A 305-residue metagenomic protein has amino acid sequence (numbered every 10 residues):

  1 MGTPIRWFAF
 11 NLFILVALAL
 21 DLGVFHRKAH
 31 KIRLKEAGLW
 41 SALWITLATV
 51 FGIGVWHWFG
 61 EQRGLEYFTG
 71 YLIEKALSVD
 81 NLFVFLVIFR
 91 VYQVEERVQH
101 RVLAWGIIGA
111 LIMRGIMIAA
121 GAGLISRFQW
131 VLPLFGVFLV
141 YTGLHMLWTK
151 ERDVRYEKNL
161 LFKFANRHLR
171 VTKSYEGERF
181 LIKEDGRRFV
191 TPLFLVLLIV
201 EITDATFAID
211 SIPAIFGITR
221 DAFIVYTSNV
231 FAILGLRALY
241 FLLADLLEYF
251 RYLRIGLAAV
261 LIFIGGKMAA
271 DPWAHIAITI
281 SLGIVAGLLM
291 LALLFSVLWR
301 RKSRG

Functional and structural regions predicted by a protein language model:
M1-G305: Multi-pass alpha-helical transmembrane bundle typical of ion/small-solute transporters and intramembrane aspartyl
